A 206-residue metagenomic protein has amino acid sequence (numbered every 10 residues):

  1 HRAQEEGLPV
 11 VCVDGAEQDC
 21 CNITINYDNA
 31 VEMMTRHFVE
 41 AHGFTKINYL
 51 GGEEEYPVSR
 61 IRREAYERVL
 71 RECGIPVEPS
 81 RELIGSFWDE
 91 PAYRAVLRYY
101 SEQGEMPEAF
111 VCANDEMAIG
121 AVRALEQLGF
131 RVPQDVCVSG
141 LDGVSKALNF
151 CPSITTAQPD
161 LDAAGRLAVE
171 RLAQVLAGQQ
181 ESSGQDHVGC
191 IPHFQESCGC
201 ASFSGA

Functional and structural regions predicted by a protein language model:
H1-A30, E116, D142-I154: Flexible loop/hinge segments that line or gate small-molecule binding clefts
H1-R2, A65, G120-A124: A short acidic, amphipathic alpha-helical/loop segment
Q4-E5, R71, E126: Anion (oxyanion) recognition and catalysis
C12, N48-Y49: Structural beta-sheet core signal
I23-M33, L50-R71, I75-L97, V111-I119 (+3 more regions): Hinge/beta->alpha junction and helix N-cap segments in small-molecule ligand-binding domains
H37-I47: Glycine-rich phosphate/diphosphate-binding loops that line cofactor/substrate pockets in enzymes
F44, P76-E78, R131: Conserved H-loop
A95-G205: Flexible loop/turn connectors
